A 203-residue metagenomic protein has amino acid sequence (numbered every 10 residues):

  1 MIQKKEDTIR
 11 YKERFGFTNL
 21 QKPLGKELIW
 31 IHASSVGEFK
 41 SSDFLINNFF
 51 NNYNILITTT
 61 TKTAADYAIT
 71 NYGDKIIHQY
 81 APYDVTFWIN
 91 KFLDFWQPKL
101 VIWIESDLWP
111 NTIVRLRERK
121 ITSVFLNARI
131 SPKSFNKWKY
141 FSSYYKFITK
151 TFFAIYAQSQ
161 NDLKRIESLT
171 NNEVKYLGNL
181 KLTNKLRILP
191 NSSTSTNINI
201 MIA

Functional and structural regions predicted by a protein language model:
I2-L189: Active-site and donor-binding regions of nucleotide-sugar-utilizing enzymes
I29-S34, S195-A203: Conserved donor-binding/catalytic core segment of Leloir-type glycosyltransferases
S192: Acidic/histidine-rich catalytic neighborhood
